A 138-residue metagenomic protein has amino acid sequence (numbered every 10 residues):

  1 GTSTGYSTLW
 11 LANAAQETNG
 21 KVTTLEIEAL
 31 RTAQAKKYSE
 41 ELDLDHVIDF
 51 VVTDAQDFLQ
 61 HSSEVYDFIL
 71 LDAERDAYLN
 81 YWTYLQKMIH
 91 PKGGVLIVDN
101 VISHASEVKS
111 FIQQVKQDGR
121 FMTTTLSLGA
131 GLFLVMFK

Functional and structural regions predicted by a protein language model:
G1-K138: S-adenosylmethionine/decaboxylated-SAM
